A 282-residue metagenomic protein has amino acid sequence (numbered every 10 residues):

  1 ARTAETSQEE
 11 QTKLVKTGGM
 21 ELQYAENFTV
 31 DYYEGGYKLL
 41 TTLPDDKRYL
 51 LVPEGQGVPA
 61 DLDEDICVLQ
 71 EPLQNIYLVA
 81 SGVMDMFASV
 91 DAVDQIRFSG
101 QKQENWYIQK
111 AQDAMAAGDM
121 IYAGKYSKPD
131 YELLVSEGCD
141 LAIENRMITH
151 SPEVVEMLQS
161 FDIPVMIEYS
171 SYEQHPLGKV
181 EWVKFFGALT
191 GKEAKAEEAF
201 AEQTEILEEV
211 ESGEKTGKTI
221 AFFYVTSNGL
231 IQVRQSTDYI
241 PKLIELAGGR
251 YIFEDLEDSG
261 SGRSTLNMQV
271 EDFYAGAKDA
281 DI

Functional and structural regions predicted by a protein language model:
A1-M84, K195-F222: Bacterial Sec-exported substrate-binding components of ABC uptake systems
K38-T42, K47-V135, L141-M147: A short, structured surface patch at a secondary-structure boundary
Q74, S81-A92, S99-K110, H150-E153 (+2 more regions): Extracytoplasmic ligand-binding site segments that recognize negatively charged/polar headgroups
A92, F161-D162, A247-G248: Short, structured coil segments at secondary-structure junctions
D119, E132, S136-I143, T149-L230 (+2 more regions): Extracytoplasmic substrate-binding proteins
K128-C139, N267-D279: Short helices/loops that flank or line small-molecule/ion binding pockets
I143, D281-I282: Periplasmic-binding protein-like
Q232-S264, Q269: Alpha-helical, coiled-coil/dimerization segments enriched in small aliphatic residues
